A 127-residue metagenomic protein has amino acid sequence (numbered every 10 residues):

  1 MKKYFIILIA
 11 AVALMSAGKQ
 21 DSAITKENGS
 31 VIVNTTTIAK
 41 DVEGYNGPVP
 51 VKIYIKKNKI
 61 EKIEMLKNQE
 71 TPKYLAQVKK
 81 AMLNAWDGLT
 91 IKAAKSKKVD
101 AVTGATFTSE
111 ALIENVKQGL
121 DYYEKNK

Functional and structural regions predicted by a protein language model:
M1-Y4: Positively charged n-region of N-terminal signal peptides that target proteins for export
I6-G18: Hydrophobic h-region of N-terminal signal peptides that target proteins for export in Gram-negative bacteria
G18-N28: Cleaved targeting-peptide boundary
K26-K127: Active-site- and interface-proximal helix/loop "cap" or "latch" segments in soluble metabolic and energy-transducing
